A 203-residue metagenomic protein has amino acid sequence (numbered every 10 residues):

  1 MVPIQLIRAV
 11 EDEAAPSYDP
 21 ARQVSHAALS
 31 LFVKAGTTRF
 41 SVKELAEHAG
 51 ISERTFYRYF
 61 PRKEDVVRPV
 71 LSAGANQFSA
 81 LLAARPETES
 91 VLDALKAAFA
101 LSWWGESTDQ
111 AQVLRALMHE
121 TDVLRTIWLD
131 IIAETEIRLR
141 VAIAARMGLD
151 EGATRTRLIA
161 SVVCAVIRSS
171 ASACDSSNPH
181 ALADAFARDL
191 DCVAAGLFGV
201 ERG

Functional and structural regions predicted by a protein language model:
M1-A35, R39-I51, Q77: Basic, helix-initiating cap at the start of DNA-binding domains
M1-I7, V141, S176-G203: C-terminal peripheral helix-coil segments that are non-catalytic and often amphipathic
P20, G74, F99, I131-T135 (+2 more regions): Hydrophobic/aromatic residues within well-ordered alpha-helical segments
V24, R62-V67, Q77-F78: Short amphipathic alpha-helical segment with a characteristic S/N-K-E followed by hydrophobic residues
S52-F60: Short hydrophobic/aromatic patch on the recognition helix
N76-A116: Hydrophobic alpha-helical connector segments
D109-R138, L149-D150: Short secondary-structure transition hinges
L129, A145-C192: Hydrophobic/aromatic-rich alpha-helical bundle segments in the mid-to-C-terminal region
